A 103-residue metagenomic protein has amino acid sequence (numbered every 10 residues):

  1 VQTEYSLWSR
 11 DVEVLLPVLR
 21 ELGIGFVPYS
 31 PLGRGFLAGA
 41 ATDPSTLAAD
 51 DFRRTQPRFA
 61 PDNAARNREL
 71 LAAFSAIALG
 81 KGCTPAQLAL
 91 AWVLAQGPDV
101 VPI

Functional and structural regions predicted by a protein language model:
V1-I103: Beta/alpha (TIM)-barrel catalytic core signal, keyed to glycine-rich beta->alpha loops juxtaposed to Asp/Glu that bind
